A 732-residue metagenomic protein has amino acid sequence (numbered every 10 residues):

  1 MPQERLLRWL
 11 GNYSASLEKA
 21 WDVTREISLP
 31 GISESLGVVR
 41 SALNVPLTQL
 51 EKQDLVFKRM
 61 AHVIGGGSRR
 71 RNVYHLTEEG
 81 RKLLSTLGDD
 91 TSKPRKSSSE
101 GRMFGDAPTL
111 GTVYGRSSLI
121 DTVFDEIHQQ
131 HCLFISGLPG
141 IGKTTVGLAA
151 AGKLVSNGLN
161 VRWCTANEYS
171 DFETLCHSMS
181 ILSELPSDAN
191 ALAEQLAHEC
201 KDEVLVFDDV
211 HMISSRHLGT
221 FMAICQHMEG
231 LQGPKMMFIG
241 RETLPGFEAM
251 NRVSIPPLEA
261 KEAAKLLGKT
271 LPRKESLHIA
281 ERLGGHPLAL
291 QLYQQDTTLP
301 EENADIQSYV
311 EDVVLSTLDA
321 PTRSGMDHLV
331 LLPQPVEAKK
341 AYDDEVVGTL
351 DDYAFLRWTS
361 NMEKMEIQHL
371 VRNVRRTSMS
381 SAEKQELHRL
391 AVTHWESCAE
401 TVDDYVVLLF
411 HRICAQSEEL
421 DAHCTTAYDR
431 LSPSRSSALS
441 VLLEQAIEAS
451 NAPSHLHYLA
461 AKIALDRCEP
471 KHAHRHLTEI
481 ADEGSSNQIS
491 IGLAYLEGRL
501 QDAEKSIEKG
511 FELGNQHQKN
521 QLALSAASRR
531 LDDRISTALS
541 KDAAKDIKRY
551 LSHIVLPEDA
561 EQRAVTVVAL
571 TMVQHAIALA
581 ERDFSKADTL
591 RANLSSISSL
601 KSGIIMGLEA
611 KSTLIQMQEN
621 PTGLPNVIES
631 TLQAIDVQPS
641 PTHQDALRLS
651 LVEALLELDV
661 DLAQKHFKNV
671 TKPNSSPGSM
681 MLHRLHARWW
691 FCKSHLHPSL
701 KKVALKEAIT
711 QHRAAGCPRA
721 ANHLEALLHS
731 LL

Functional and structural regions predicted by a protein language model:
Q53-F57, S308-S378, E386-L390: C-terminal boundary/linker of central alpha/beta nucleotide-binding cores
K93-D125, R529, D533: Conserved adenine-nucleotide phosphate-binding loops and their immediately adjacent elements
R116-L119, T145-V146, T220-Y293: Alpha-helical sensor/transducer elements of the RecA-like P-loop NTPase core
L133-C200: Post-nucleotide-binding-loop coupling segment downstream of the phosphate-binding loop, primarily in RecA-like P-loop
L196-L218: Conserved P-loop NTPase "ATPase switch" module shared by AAA+ and STAND
Q385-E479: Extended alpha-helical scaffolding segments used for macromolecular assembly and cargo binding
H388-R389, D421-T426, S437-I447, E469-A481 (+6 more regions): Alpha-helical repeat scaffolds
V407, H455, L459-K462, S485-G492 (+8 more regions): "A position-specific structural signal for the A-helix of alpha-solenoid helical repeats
